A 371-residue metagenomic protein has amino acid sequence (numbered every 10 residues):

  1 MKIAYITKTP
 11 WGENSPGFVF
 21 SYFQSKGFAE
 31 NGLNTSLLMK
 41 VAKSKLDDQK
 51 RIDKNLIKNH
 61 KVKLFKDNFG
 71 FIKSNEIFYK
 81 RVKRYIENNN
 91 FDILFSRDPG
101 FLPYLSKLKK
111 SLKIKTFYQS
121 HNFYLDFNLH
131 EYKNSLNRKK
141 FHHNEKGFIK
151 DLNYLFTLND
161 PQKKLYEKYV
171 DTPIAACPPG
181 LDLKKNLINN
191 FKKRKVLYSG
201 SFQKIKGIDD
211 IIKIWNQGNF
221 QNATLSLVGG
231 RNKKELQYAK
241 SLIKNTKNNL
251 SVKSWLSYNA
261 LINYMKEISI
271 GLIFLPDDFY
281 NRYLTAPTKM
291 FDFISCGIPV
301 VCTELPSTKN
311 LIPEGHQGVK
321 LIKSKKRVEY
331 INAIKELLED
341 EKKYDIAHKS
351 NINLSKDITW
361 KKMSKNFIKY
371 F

Functional and structural regions predicted by a protein language model:
A4, F156, I188-W215, L225-L227 (+1 more regions): Conserved donor-binding/catalytic core segment of Leloir-type glycosyltransferases
K43, T224-Y238, S254: Glycosyltransferase donor-sugar binding loop
K80-R84, P103, K107, Y118 (+2 more regions): Membrane-proximal helix-turn-helix segments that form the acceptor-binding/catalytic region of lipid-linked
P161, G180: Carbohydrate-associated surface elements
K206, S257-Y264, G271-D292, C302-N310: Nucleotide-sugar-dependent
Q237-M265, I270: Nucleotide-activated donor-binding/catalytic signature segment of Leloir-type glycosyltransferases, i.e., the conserved
E314-G315, V319-R327, E336-E341: Conserved acidic donor-binding segment of nucleotide-sugar-dependent glycosyltransferases
E339-F371: A charged, aromatic-enriched C-terminal amphipathic alpha-helix characteristic of glycosyltransferases across folds
